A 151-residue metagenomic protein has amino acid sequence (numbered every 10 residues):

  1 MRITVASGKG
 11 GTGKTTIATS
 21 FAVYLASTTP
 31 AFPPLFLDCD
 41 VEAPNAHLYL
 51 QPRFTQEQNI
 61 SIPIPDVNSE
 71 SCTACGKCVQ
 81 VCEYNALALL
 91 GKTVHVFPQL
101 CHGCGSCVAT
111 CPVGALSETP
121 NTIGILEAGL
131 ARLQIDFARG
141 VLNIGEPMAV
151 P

Functional and structural regions predicted by a protein language model:
M1-P30: Walker A (P-loop) phosphate-binding motif
P30-H47, P120-G124: Short beta-strand-centered segment that lines the nucleotide-binding/catalytic pocket of NTP-utilizing
F36-V41, P112-A115, R139-P151: Switch II (G3) loop of P-loop NTPases
Q51-S69, F137: N-terminal glycine-rich dinucleotide-binding loop that anchors FAD/FMN and/or NAD(P) in oxidoreductases
D66-N85, H95-A115: Cysteine-centered iron-sulfur cluster-binding motifs in ferredoxin-type domains/subunits of redox enzymes
A86-T93, F97-H102, L142-P151: Phosphate-binding/switch loop-helix module in NTP-utilizing enzymes
L89, E118-T119: Short beta-strand "wing" residues that participate in macromolecule-binding interfaces
N121, L126-P151: Extended interfacial segments that mediate partner engagement and assembly in macromolecular machines
